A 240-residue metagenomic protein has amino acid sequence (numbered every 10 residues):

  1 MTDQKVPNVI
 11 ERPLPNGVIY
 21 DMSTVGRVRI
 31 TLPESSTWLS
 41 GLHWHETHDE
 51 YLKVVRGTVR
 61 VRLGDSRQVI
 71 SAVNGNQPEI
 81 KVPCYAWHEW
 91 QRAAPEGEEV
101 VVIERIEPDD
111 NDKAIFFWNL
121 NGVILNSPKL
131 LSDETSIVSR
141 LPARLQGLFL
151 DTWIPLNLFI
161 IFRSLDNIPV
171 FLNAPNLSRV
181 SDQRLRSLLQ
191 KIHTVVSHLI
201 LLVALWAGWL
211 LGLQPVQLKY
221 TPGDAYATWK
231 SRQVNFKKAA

Functional and structural regions predicted by a protein language model:
M1-E11, S23-V25, Q91-V101, D110-A114 (+1 more regions): Cytosol/nucleoplasm-facing, intrinsically disordered, low-complexity tails of endomembrane-system membrane proteins
M1-L39, A174: A short, N-terminal "cap"/entry segment at the start of jelly-roll beta-barrel domains of the cupin/DSBH fold
T24-T47, N74-P83: Conserved short histidine dyad/triad with adjacent acidic residue
W44-V61, D65: Short, conserved beta-strand element in jelly-roll/cupin
Y51, L63-E89: Short acidic-glycine-tyrosine-enriched beta hairpin
R60, R67-V69, G97, P108: Short, surface-exposed beta-strand-loop junctions and turns on beta-sheet-rich folds
A94-L185: Double-stranded beta-helix
L188-A240: C-terminal non-catalytic accessory extensions
